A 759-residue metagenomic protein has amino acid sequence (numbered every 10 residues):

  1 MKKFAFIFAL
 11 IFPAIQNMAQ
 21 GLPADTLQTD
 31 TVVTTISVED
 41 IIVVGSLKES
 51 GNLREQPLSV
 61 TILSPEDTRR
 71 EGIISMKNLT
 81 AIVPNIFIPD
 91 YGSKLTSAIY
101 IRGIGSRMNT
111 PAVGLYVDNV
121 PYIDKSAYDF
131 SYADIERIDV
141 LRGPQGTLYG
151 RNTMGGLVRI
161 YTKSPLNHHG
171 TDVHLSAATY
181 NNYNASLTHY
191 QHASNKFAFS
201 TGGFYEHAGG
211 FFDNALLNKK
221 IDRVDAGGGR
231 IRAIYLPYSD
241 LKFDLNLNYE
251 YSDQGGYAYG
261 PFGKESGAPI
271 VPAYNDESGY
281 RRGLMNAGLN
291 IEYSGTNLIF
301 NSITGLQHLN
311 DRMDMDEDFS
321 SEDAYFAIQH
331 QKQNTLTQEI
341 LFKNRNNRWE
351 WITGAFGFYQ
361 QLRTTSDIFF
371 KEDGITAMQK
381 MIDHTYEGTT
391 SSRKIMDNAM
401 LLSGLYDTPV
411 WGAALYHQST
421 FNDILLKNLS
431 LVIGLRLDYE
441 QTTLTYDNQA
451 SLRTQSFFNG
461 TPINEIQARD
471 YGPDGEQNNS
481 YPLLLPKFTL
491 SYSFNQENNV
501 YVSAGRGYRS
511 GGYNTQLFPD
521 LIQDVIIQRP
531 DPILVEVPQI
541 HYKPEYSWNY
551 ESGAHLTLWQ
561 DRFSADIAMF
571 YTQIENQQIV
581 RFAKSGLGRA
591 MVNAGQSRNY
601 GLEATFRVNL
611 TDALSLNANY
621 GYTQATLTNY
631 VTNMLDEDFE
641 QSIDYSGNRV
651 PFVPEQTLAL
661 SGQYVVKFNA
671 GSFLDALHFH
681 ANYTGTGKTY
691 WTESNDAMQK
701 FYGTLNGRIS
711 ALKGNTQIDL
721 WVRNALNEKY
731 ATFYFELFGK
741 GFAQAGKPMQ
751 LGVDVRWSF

Functional and structural regions predicted by a protein language model:
I41, I352, L362, Y508 (+3 more regions): C-terminal beta-signal and adjacent terminal beta-strands/loops of Gram-negative outer-membrane beta-barrel proteins
M76-L79, A98-G103, Y116, V140 (+3 more regions): N-terminal periplasmic accessory domains that precede and gate Gram-negative outer-membrane beta-barrel machines
K77-V120: Extracytoplasmic beta-strand/coil segments of soluble accessory domains associated with Gram-negative outer-membrane
D118-P144: Short acidic/polar hinge/loop motifs at secondary-structure boundaries that mediate gating or recognition
G170-D172, A177-A208, L216-Q254, R282-L289 (+6 more regions): Transmembrane beta-barrel wall of Gram-negative outer-membrane proteins
D213-K219, Y257-A273, D318-Y325, D367-S403 (+5 more regions): Solvent-exposed loop segments that connect transmembrane elements
N290-G295, I299-M315, N499-Y501, G505 (+5 more regions): Membrane-embedded beta-barrel scaffold of Gram-negative outer-membrane proteins
R348-I352, F358, L425, Y439 (+4 more regions): Gram-negative outer-membrane beta-barrel transporters
